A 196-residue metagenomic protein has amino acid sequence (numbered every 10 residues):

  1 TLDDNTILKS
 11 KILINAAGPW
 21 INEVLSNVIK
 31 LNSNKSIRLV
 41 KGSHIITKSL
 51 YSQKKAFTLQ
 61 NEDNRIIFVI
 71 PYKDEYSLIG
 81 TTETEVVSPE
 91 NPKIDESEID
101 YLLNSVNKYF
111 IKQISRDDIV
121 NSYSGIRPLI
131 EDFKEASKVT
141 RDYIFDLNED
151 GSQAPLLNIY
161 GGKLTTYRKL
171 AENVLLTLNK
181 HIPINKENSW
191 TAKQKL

Functional and structural regions predicted by a protein language model:
T1-D3, K48: A generic structural motif
D3-I12, A16: Core beta-strand elements of the Rossmann-like FAD/NAD(P) dinucleotide-binding domain in flavoenzyme oxidoreductases
I12, E23-I79, T84-L196: C-terminal catalytic lobe of FAD-dependent flavoproteins
